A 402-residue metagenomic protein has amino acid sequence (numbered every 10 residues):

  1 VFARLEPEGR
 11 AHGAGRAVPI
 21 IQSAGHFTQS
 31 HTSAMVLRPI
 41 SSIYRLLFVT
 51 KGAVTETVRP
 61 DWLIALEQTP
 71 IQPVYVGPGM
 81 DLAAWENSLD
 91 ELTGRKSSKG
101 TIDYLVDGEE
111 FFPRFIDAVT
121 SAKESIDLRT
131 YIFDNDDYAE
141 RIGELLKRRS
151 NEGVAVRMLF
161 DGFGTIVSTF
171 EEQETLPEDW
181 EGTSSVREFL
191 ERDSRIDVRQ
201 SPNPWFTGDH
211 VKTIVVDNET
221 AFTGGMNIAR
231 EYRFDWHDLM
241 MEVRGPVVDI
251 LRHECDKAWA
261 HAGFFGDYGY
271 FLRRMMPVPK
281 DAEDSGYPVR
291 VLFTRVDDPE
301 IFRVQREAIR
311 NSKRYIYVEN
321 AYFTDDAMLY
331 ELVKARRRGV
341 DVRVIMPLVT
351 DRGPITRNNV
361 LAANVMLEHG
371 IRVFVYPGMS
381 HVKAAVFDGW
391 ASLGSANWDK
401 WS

Functional and structural regions predicted by a protein language model:
A3-E6, R38: Compositionally biased amphipathic helical and low-complexity segments enriched in hydrophobic
A3-R4, A11-A17, G25: Short linear motifs in low-complexity or flexible loops
P7-R10, T32: Intrinsic disorder/low-complexity segments in short proteins, especially the signal peptide and propeptide regions
A14-I20, H31-T32: Generic short amphipathic/hydrophobic targeting helices enriched at N-termini, encompassing Sec-type signal peptides
A24-S402: Charged, low-complexity intrinsically disordered terminal segments
